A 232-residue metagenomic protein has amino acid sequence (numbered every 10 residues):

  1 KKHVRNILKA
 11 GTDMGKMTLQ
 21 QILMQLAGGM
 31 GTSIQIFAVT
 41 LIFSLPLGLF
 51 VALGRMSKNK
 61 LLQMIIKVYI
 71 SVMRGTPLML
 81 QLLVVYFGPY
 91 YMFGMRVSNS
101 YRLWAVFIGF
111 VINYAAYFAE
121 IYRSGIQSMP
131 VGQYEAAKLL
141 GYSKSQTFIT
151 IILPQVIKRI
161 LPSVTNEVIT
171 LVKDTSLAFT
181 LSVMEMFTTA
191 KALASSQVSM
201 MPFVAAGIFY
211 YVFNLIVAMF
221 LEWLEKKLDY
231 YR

Functional and structural regions predicted by a protein language model:
V4-R232: Transmembrane alpha-helices and adjacent helix-loop boundaries
